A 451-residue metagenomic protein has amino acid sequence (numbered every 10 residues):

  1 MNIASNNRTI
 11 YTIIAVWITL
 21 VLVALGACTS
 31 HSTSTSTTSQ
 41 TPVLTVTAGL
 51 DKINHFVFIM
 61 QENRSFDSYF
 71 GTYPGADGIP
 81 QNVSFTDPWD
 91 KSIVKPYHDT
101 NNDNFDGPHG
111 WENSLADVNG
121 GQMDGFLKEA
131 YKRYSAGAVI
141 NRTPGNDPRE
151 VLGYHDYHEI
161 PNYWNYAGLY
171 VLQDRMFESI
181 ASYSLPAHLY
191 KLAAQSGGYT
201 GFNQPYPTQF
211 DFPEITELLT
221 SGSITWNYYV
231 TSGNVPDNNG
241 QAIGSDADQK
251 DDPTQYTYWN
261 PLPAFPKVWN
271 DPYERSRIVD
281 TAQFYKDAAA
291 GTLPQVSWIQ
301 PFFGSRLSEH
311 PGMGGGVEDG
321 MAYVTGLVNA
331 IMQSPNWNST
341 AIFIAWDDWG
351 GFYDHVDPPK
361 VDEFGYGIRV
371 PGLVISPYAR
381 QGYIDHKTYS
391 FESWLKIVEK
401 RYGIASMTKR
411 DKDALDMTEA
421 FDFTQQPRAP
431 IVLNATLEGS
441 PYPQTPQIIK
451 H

Functional and structural regions predicted by a protein language model:
M1-I10: N-terminal secretory signal peptides that target proteins for export/translocation
Y11-I18: Sec-dependent signal peptide recognition, specifically the positively charged N-region followed immediately by
L20-L22: Secretory targeting and sorting signals
A24-A27: C-terminal motif of bacterial Sec signal peptides marking the signal peptidase cleavage site
T29-H451: N-terminal pro-sequences and low-complexity stem/linker regions of secreted or lumenal proteins
